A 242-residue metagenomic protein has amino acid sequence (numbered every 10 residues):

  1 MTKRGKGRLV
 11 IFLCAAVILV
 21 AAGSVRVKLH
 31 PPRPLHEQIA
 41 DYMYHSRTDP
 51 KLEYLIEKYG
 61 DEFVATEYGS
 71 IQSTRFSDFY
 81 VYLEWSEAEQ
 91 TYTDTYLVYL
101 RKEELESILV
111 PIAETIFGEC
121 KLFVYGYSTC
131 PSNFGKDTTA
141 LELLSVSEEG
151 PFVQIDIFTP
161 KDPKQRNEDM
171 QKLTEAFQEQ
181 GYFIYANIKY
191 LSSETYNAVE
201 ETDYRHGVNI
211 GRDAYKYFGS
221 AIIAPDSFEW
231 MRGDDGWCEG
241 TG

Functional and structural regions predicted by a protein language model:
M1-R26: N-terminal Sec-pathway targeting helices
V10, G23-H36, S145: N-terminal non-globular leader segments, chiefly Sec-dependent signal peptides
P31-V64, E104-F117, Q171: Short, non-transmembrane alpha-helical segments in secretory-pathway proteins
K58-W85: Exposed beta-strand-loop-beta-strand "reactive/processing" segments of non-cytosolic proteins
E67-Y68, E87, L144-E149: Short, ordered beta-strand-loop transition motifs
L83-T95, I188-Y190: Intrinsically disordered, low-complexity regulatory segments enriched in Ser/Thr/Pro and charged residues
T93-Q171: Non-cytosolic head/periplasmic domains of membrane-anchored proteins
T139-G242: Extracytoplasmic/periplasmic C-terminal soluble domains
